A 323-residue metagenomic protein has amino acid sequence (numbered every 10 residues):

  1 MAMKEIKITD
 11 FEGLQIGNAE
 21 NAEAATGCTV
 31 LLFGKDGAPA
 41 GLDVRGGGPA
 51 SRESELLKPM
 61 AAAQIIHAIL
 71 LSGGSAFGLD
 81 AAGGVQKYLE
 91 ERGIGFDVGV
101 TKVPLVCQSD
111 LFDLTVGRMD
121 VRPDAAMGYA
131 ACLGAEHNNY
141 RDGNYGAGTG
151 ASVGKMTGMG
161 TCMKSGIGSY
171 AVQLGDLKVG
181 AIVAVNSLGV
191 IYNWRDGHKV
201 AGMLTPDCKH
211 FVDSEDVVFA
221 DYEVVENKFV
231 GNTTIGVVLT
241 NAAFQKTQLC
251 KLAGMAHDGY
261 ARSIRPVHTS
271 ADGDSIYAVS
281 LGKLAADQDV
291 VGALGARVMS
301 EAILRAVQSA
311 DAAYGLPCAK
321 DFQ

Functional and structural regions predicted by a protein language model:
A2-A76, D80-G83, E91-Q323: A structural signal for small-residue-enriched, beta-sheet-centric alpha/beta enzyme cores and oligomeric scaffold folds
Y88: Active-site catalytic microenvironments for nucleophilic, acid-base chemistry
